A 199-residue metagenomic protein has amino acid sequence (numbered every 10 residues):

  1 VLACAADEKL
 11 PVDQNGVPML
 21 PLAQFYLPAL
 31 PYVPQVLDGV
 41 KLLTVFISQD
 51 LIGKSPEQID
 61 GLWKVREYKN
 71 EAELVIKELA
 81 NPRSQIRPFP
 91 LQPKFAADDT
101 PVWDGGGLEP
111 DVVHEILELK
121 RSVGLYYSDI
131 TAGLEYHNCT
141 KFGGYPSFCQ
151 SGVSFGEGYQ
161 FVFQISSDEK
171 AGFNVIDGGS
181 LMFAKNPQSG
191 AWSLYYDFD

Functional and structural regions predicted by a protein language model:
V1-D199: Preference for intrinsically disordered or flexible, low-complexity segments and adjacent hinge/connector residues
